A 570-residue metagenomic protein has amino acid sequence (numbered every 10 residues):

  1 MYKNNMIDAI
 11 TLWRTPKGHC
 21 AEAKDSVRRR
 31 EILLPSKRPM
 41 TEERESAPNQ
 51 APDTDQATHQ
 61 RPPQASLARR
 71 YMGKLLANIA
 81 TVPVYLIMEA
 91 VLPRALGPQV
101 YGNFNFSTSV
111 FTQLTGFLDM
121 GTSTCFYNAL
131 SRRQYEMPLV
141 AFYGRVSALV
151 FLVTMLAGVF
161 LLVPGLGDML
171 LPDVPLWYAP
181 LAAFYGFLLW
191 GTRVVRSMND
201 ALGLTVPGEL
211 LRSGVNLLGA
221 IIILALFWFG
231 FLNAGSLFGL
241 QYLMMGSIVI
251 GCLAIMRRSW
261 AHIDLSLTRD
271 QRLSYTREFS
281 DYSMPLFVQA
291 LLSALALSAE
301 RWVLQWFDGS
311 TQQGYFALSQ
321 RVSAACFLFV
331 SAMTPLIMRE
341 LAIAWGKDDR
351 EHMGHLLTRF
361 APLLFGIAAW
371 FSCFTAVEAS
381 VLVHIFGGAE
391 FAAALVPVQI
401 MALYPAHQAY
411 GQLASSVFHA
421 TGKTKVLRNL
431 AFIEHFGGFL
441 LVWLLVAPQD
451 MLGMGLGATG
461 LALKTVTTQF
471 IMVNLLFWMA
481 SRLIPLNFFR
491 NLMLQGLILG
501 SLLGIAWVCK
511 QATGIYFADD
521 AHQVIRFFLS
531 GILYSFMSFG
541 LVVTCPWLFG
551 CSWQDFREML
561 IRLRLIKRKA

Functional and structural regions predicted by a protein language model:
I7-W13, G18, D25-Q56, W507-A570: Membrane-proximal transmembrane or re-entrant/amphipathic helices at the cytosolic face
T11, L34-K37, T41-E45, G144-L171 (+9 more regions): Alpha-helical transmembrane segments of multi-pass membrane transport and lipid-handling proteins
L33-L34, P39, R69-T81, S107 (+6 more regions): Membrane-water interface segments that mark the loop-to-transmembrane alpha-helix transition
R38-T41, E45-P63, L67, A234-G239 (+6 more regions): Interhelical loop/hinge segments that connect adjacent transmembrane helices in multipass membrane
E42-E45, P63-T124, V159, Y185 (+2 more regions): Signature of the first transmembrane helix
R70-L86, V215, L237-M256, D270-I343 (+7 more regions): Transmembrane helical elements of multi-pass membrane transporters/channels
P93-V100, L202-P207, L217-I250, K425 (+3 more regions): Membrane-interface helix-loop junctions in multi-pass transport and translocation proteins
L118-Q134, A201, S319, S323-A361 (+1 more regions): Helix-loop junctions and terminal segments of transmembrane helices in multi-pass membrane transport/translocation
